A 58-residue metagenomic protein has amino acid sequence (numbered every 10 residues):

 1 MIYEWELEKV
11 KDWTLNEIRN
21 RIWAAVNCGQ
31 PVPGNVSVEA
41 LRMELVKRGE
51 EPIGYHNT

Functional and structural regions predicted by a protein language model:
M1-P31, G54-Y55: N-terminal acidic leader/helix
P33-M43: Short, charged, amphipathic alpha-helical segments
E50-T58: Short, charged early-sequence alpha-helical segments and their helix-coil boundaries
